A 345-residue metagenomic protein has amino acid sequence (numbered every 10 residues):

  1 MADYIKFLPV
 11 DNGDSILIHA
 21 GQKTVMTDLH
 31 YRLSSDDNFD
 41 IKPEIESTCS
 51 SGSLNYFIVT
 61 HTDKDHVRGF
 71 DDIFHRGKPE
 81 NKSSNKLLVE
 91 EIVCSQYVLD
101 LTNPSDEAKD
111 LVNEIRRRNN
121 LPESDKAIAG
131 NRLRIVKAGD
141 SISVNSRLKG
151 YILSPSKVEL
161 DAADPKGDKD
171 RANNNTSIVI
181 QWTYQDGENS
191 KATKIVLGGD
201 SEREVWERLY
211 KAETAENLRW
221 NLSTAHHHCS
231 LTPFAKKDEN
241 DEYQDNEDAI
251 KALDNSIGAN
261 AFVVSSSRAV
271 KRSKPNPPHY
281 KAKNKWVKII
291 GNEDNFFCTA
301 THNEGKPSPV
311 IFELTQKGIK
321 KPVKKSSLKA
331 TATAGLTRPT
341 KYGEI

Functional and structural regions predicted by a protein language model:
M1-V59: Hydrophobic secondary-structure signal with a strong preference for alpha-helical segments in membranes
M1-Y4, V10, E44, C49-Y56 (+2 more regions): Flexible, acidic/histidine-containing loops and adjacent segments that form or flank the divalent-metal
S15, S34-D37, E159-D164, N189-S190 (+1 more regions): Short, solvent-exposed loop/turn elements at domain surfaces
M26, H30-I41, T62-F70, K169-T176 (+4 more regions): Phosphate/oxyanion-binding active-site loops and adjacent basic polyanion-contact surfaces
N38-S51, T183, L209-A215, A249-S256: Short, basic/hydrophobic alpha-helical segments
L54-D65, S223-H227: Metallo-beta-lactamase
D63-K64, C94-T102, H227-F234: Short, conserved secondary-structure transition motifs
E204-Y210, N217-H302: Long, structured stretches of catalytic cores involved in phosphate-ester chemistry, encompassing
